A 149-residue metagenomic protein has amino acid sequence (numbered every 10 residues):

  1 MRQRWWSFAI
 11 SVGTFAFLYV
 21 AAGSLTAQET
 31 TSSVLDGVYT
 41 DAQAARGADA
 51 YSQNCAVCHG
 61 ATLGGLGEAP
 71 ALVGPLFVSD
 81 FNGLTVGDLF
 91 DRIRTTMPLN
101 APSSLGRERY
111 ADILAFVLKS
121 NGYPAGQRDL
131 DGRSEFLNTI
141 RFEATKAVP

Functional and structural regions predicted by a protein language model:
M1-W6: N-terminal secretory signal peptides that target proteins for export/translocation
A9-A21: Bacterial N-terminal signal peptides
L25-A50: Electrostatic cytochrome c docking/interface patches
T30-V34, P102-P149: Flexible coil segments in periplasmic/lumen-exposed cytochrome c-class electron-transfer proteins
G37-A44, T62-P98: Gly/Gly-Pro-rich "capping" loops immediately C-terminal to redox-active cysteine motifs in periplasmic/lumenal
G47, Y51-T62, I113, V117: The canonical Cys-X-X-Cys-His
S52, L76, D91, G106-R107 (+1 more regions): Alpha-helical, heptad-rich or low-complexity scaffold/stalk segments that mediate oligomerization or tethering
